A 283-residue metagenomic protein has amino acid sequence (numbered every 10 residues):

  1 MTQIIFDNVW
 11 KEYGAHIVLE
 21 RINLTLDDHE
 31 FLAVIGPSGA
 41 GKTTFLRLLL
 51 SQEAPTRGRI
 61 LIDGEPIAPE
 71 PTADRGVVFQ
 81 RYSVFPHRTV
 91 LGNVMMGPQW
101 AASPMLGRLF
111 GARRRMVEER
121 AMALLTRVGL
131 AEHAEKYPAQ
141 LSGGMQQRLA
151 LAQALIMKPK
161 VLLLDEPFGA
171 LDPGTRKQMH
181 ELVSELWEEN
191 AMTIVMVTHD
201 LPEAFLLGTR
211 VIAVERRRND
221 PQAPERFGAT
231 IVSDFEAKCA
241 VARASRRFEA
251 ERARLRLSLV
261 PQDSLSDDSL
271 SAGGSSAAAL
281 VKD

Functional and structural regions predicted by a protein language model:
I35-P37: The feature captures the beta-strand-to-loop junction immediately N-terminal to the Walker
L50: Helix-to-loop junction immediately C-terminal to a conserved catalytic motif
G58-E70: Conserved ABC transporter NBD signature motif
M95, Q99, G107-H133, E185: Conserved ABC ATPase "signature" region
Y137-L141, M145: Conserved ABC ATPase signature
L151: Hydrophobic anchor residue at the start of the ABC signature
I156-K160: A short, proline-enriched helix->beta-strand linker immediately N-terminal to the Walker B motif in ABC-type P-loop
